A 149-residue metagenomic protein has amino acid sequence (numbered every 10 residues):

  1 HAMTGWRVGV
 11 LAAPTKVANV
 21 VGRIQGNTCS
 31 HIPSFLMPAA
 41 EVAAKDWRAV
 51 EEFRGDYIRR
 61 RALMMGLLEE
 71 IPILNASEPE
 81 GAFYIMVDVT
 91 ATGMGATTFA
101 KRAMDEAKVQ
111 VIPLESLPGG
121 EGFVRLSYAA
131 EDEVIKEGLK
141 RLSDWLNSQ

Functional and structural regions predicted by a protein language model:
H1-Q149: PLP-dependent class I/II
